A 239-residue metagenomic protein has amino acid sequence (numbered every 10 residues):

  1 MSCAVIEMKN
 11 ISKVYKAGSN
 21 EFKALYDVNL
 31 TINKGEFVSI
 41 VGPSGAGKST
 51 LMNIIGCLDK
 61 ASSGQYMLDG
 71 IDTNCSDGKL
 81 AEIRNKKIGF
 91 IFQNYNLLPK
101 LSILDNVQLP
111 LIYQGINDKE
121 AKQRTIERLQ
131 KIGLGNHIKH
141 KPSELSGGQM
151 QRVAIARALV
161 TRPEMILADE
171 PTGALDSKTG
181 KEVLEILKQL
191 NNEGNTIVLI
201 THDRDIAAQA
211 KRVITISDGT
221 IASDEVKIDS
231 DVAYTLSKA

Functional and structural regions predicted by a protein language model:
M1-A4, S237-A239: Short, Lys/Arg-enriched, disordered terminal segments
C3-I216, I221: ABC family nucleotide-binding domain
T220-A239: Conserved beta-strand-loop-alpha-helix hinge in the C-terminal portion of ABC ATPase nucleotide-binding domains
